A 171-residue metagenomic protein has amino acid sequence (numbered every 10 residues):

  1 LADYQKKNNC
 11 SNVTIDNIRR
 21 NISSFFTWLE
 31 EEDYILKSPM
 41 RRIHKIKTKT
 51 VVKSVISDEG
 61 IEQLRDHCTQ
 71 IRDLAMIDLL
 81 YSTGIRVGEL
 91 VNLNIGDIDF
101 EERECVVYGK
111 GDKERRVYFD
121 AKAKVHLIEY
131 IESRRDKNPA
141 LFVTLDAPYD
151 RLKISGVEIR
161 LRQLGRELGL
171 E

Functional and structural regions predicted by a protein language model:
L1-E171: Conserved catalytic core of the tyrosine transesterase superfamily
